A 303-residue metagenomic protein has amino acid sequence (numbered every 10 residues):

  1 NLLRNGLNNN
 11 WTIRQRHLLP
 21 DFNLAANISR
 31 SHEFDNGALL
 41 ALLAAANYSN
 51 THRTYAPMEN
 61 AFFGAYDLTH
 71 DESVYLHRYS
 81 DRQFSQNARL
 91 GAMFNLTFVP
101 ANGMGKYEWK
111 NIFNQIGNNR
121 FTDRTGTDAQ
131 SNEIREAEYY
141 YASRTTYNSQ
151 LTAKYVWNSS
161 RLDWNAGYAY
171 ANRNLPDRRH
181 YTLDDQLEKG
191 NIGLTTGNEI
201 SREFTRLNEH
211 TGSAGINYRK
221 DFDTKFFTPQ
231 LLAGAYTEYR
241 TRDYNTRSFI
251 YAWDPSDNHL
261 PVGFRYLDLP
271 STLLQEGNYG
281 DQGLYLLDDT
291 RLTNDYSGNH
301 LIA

Functional and structural regions predicted by a protein language model:
N1, N47-A61, I116-N119, A171-L183 (+2 more regions): Short, solvent-exposed beta-strand-terminating loops
L2-G6, Y66-E72, S80-R82, T125-A129 (+3 more regions): Short amphipathic alpha-helical segments, especially helix-boundary/capping motifs
L2-N8, A26, L39, N60-A65 (+12 more regions): A broad "ordered helical/assembly scaffold" signature
L2-S29, Q275-H300: Alpha-helix-centered segments that form part of catalytic cores
L7-T12, S73-S80, S131-A137, L194-E203 (+2 more regions): Extracytoplasmic loops and strand-loop junctions of Gram-negative outer membrane beta-barrel proteins
L7-T122, R144-L151: Transmembrane beta-barrel wall of Gram-negative outer-membrane proteins
A56-T69, D123-I134, R178-K189, R247-D257: Flexible, surface-exposed loop regions and adjacent strand-edge segments of Gram-negative outer-membrane beta-barrel
V99-I112, A142-A303: Face-selective signature of the C-terminal outer-membrane beta-barrel domain
